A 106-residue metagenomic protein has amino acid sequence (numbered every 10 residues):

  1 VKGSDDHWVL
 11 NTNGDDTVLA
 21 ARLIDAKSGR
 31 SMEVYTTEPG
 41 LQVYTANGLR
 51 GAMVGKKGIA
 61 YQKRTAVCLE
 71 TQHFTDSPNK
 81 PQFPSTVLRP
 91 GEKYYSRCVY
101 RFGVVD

Functional and structural regions predicted by a protein language model:
V1-D106: Active-site pocket scaffolds in enzymes
